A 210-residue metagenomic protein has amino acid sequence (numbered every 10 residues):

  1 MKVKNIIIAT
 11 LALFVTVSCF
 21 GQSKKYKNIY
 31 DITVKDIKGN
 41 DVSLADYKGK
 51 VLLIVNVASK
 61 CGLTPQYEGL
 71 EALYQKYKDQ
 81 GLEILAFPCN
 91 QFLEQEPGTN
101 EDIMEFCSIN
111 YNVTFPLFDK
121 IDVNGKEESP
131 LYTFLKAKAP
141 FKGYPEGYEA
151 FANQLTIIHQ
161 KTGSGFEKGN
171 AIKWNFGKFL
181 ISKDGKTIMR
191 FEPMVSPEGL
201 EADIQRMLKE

Functional and structural regions predicted by a protein language model:
M1-K24: Bacterial Sec-dependent N-terminal signal peptides
Q22-A45: N-terminal "domain-start" segment that seeds a small globular fold
D36, N56-K60: Amphipathic alpha-helical repeat scaffolds
K50-V51, S59-K60, T64-P88, C107-Y111: Conserved helix-turn-beta segment immediately C-terminal to the redox Cys motif in thioredoxin-like folds
G81-G98, V113-G125: Thiol-based oxidoreductase modules, predominantly thioredoxin-like and allied folds used for disulfide exchange
N112-P193: Thiol/selenol-based redox catalytic cores and closely related redox-interacting motifs
I188-E210: Non-catalytic, surface beta->alpha helical segment in thiol-disulfide oxidoreductase systems
